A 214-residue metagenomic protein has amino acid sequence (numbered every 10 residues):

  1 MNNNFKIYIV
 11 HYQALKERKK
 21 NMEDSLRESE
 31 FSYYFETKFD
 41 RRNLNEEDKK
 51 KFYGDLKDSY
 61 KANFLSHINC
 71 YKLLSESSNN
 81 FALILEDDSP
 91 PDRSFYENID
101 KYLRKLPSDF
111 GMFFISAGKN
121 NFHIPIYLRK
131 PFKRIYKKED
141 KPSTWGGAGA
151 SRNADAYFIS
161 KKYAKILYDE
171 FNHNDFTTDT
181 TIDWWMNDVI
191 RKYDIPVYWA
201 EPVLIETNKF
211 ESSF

Functional and structural regions predicted by a protein language model:
M1-L85, S89-F214: An acidic/histidine-cluster motif and surrounding catalytic segment that typifies divalent-metal-assisted enzyme active
